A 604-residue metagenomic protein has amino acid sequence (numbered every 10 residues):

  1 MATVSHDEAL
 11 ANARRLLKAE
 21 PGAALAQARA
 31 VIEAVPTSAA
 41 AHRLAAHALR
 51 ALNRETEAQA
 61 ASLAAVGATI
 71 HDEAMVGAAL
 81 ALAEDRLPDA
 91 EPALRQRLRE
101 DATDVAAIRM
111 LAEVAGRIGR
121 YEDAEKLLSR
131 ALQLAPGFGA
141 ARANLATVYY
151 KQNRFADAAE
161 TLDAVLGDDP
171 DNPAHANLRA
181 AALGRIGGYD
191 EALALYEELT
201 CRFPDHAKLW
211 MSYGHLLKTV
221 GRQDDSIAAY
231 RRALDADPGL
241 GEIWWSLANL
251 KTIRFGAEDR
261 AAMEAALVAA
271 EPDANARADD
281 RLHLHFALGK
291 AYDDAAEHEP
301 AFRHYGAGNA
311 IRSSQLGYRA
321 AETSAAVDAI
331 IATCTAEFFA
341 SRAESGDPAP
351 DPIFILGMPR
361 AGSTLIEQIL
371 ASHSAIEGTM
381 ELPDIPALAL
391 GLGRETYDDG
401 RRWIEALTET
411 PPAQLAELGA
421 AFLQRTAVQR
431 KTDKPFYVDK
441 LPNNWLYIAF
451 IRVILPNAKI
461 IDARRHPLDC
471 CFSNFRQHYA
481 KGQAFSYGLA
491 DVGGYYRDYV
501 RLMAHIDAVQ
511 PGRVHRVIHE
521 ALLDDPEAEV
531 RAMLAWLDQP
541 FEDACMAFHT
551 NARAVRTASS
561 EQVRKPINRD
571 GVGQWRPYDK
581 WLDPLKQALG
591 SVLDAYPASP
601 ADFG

Functional and structural regions predicted by a protein language model:
K18, A51, A83-E84, R117-I118 (+5 more regions): Register position in tetratricopeptide repeats
A34, G67-A68, E100-D101, L134 (+5 more regions): Structural marker of alpha-solenoid helical repeat scaffolds
A41, E73-A74, A107, A141 (+4 more regions): TPR alpha-solenoid repeat register
A229, L247-A248, R260-N275, L284-P352 (+3 more regions): PAPS-dependent sulfotransferases, especially Golgi type II membrane carbohydrate sulfotransferases
S345-V453: Phosphate-binding active sites in nucleotide-utilizing proteins
